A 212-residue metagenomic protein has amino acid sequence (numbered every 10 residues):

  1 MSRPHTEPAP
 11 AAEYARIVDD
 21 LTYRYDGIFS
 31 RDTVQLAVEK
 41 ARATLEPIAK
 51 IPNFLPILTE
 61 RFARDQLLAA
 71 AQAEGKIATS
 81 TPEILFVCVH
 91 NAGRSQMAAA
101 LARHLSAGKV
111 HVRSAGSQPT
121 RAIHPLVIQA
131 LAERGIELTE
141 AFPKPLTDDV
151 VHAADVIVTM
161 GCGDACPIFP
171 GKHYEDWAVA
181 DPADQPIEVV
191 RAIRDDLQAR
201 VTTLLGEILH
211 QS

Functional and structural regions predicted by a protein language model:
R3-E7, A11, Y23, C166-S212: Phosphate-binding/catalytic loops
P4-A41, Q211: A short N-terminal interaction module
K40, I57, R61-D65, A100 (+2 more regions): Short, residue-level hotspots on alpha-helical faces of the histone-fold and other alpha-helical interaction modules
E46-S80: Short, charged early-sequence alpha-helical segments and their helix-coil boundaries
A70-D148: Conserved active-site segments centered on acidic
S114, E140, T159, E175-A178: Structural signal for conserved beta-strand scaffold positions within catalytic alpha/beta enzyme cores
V151-A153: Alpha-helix C-terminal capping/helix-to-coil transition sites in glycosyltransferase folds
T159-A165: Short, polar loop motifs at secondary-structure junctions
